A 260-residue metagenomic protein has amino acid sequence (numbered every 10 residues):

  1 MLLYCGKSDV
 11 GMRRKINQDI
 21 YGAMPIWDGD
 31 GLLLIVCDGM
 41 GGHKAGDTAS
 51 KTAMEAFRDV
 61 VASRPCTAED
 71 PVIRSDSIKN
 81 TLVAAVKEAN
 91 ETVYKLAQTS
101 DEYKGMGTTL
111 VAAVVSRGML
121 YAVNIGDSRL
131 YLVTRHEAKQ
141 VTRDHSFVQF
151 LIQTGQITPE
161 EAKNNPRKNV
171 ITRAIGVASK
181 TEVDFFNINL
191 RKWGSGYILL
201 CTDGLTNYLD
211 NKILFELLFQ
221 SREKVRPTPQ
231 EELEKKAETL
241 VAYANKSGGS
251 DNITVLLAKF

Functional and structural regions predicted by a protein language model:
M1-F260: PP2C/PPM-type serine/threonine phosphatase catalytic domain
